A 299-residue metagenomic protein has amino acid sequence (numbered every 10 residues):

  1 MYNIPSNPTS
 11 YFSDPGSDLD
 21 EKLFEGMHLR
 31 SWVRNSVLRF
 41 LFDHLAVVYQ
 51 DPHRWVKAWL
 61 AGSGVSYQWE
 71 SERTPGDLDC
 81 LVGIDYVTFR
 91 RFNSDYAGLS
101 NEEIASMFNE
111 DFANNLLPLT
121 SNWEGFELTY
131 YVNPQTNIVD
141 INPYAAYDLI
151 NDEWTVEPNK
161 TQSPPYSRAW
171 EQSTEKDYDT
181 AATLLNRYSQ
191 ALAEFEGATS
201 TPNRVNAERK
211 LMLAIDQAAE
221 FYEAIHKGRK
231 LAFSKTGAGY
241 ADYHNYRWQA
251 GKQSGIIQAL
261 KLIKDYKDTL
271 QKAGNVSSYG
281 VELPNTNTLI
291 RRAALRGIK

Functional and structural regions predicted by a protein language model:
Y2-P75, G83-K299: Catalytic core of pol beta-like nucleotidyltransferases
